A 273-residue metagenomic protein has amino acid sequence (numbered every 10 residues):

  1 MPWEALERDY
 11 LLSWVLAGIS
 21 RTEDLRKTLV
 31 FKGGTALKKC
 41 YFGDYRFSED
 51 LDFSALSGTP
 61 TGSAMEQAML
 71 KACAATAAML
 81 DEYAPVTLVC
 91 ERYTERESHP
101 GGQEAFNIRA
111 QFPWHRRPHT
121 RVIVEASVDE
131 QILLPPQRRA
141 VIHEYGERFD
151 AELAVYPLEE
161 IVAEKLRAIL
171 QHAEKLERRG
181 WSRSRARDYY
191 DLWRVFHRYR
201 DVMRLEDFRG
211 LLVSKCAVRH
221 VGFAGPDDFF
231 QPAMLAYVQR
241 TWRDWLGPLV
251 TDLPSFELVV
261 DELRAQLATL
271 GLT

Functional and structural regions predicted by a protein language model:
M1-L29, K39-Y45, E49, A55-T273: Structured mid-to-C-terminal alpha-helical surface segments
F31-T35: Glycine-rich beta-strand-to-loop/alpha-helix junction loops that act as flexible
